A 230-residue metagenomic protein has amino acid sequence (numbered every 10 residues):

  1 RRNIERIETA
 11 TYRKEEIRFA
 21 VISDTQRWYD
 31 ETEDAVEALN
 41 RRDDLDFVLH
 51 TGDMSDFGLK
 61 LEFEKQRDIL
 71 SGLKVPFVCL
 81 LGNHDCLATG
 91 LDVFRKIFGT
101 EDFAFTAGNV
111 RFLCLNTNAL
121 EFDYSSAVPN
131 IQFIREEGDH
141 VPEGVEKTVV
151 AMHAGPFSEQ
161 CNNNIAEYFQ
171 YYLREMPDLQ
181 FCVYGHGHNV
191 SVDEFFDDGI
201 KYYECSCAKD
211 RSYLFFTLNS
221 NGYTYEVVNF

Functional and structural regions predicted by a protein language model:
R1, R6, I22, F105 (+1 more regions): Binuclear metal-dependent phosphoesterase catalytic core
R1-K65: N-terminal active-site segment of His-dependent metallophosphoesterases
E16-Q26, N109-A119, V149-H153, K201-C207 (+1 more regions): Active-site-proximal beta-strand elements of phosphoester/diester hydrolases
D24, G52-D53, G82-N83, H153 (+1 more regions): Active-site glycine-centered loops adjacent to acidic/histidine catalytic or metal-binding residues that shape
T32-E37, G52-S71, C86-G99, Q160-I165 (+1 more regions): Metal-dependent catalytic neighborhoods of phosphoester/phosphodiester hydrolases
N40-F47, F122-G199, T224: His/acidic metal-ligating clusters that form di-metal
L61-V78, G138-G144: Aromatic-lined substrate-binding rim segments of carbohydrate-active enzymes
